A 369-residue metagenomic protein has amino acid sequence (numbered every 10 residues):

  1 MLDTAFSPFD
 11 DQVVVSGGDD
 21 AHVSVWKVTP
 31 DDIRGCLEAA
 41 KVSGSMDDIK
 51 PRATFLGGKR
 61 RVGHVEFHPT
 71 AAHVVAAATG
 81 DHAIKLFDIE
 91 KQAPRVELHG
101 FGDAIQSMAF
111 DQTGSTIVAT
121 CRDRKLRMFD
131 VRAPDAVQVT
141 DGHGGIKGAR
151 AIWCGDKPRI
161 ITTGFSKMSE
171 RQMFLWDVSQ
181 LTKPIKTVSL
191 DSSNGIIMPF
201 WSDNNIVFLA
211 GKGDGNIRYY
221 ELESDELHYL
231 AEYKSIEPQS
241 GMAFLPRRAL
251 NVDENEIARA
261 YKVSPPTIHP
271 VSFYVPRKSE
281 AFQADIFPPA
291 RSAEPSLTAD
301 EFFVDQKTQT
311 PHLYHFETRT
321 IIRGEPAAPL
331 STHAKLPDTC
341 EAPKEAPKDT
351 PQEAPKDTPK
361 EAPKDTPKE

Functional and structural regions predicted by a protein language model:
M1-F9, D48-K50: Blade-loop segments of beta-propeller domains
D11-Q12, A72: Conserved tryptophan-centered aromatic signature that marks the ligand-binding surface of SH3 and related Trp-rich
V14-W26: Mobile, glycine-rich extracellular loop/lid and propeptide segments that shape or gate substrate/ligand access
G17, P51-F55, R259-V263: Extended hydrophobic secondary-structure segments that form protein cores and membrane-embedded regions
K27-D47: Beta-propeller domains
F55-L227, A231-G241, P246-A249: WD40 beta-propeller repeat blades
G213-N216, L222-E345, E369: Terminal intrinsically disordered, low-complexity extensions flanking WD-repeat/beta-propeller proteins
D338-E341, E345, D349, E353 (+4 more regions): Asp/Glu-rich intrinsically disordered low-complexity tracts
